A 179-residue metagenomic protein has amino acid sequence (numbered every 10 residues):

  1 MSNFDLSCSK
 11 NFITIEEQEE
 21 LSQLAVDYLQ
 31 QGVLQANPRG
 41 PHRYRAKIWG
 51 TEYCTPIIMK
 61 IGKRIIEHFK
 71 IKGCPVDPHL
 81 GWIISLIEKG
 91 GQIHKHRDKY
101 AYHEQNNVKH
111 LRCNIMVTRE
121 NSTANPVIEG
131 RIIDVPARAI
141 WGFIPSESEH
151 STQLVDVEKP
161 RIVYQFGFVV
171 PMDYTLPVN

Functional and structural regions predicted by a protein language model:
M1-H79: Non-heme Fe(II)/2-oxoglutarate
L6, H110, K159-R161: A general secondary-structure signal for short beta-strands and their flanking turns/coil in non-transmembrane regions
I71-K95: A short glycine-rich, His/Asp/Glu-containing loop-to-beta-strand
P78-H79, H94-R112: A short beta-loop-beta micro-motif enriched in histidine and acidic residues
I83, G91-I93, Y100, E129 (+1 more regions): Nucleic-acid-interacting cores, centered on viral/eukaryotic replication and modification enzymes
L86-E88, E104-S122, G167: Short, conserved beta-strand element in jelly-roll/cupin
R119-N179: Catalytic core of Fe(II)/2-oxoglutarate
